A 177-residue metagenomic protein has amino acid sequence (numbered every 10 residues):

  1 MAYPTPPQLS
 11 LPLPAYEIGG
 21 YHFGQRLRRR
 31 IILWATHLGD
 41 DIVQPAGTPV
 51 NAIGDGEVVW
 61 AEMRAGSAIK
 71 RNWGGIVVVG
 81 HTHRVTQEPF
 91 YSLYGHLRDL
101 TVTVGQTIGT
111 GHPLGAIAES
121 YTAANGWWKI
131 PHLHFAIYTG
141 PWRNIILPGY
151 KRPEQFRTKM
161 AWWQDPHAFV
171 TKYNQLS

Functional and structural regions predicted by a protein language model:
P4-L9, P14, T103-G109, A116 (+1 more regions): Acidic, glycine-rich catalytic/binding loops that coordinate metals and/or anionic ligands
I18-A52, A61-M63: Short glycine/threonine/proline-enriched tight-turn/helix- or strand-capping micro-motif at secondary-structure
D41, P49, V78-G80, A136: Residue-level detector of beta-strand face positions
V43-Q44, Y94, D99-V102: Short alpha-helix capping/helix-loop boundary micro-motifs
G47, T82-R84, Y138-P141: Solvent-exposed coil/turn segments that connect beta secondary-structure elements in extracytoplasmic/periplasmic
P49-W60, V102-I117: Short, well-structured beta-strand-loop connectors
A52-R98, W128-H132: Zn2+-dependent peptidoglycan hydrolase active-site motif and core
I76-V79, G109-N125: Short hydrophobic beta/alpha edge segments that flank linear recognition/processing sites
